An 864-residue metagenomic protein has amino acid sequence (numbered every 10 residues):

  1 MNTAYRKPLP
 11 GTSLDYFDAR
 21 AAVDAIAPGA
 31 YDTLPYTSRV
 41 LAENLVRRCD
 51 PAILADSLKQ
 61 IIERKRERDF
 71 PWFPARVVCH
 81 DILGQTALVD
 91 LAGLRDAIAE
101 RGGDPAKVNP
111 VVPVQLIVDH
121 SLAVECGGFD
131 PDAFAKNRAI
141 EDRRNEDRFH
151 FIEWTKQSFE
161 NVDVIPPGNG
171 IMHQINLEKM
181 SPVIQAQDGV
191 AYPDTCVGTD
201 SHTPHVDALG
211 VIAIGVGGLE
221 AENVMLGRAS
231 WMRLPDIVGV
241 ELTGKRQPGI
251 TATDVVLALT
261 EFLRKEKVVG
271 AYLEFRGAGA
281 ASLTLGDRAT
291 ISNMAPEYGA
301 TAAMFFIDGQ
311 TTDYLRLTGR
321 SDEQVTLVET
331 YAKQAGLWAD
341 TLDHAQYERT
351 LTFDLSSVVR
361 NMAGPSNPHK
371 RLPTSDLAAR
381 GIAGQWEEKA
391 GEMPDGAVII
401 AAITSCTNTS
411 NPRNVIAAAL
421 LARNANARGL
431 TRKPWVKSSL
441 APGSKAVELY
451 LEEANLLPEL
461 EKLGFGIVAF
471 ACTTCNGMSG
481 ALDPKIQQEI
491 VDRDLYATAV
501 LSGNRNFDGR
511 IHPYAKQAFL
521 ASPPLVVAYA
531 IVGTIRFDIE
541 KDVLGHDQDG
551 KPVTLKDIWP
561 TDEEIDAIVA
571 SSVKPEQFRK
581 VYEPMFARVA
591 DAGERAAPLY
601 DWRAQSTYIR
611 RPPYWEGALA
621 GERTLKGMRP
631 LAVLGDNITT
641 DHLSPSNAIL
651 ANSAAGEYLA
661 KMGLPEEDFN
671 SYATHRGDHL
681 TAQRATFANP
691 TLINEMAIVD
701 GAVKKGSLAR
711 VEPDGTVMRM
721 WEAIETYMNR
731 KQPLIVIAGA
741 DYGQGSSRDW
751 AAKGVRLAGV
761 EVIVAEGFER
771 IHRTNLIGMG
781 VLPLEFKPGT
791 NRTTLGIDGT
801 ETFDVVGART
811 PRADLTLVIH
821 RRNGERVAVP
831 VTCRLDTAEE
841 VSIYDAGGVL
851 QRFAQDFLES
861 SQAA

Functional and structural regions predicted by a protein language model:
M1-A139, L283-N293, E297-S321, A604-S644 (+2 more regions): N-terminal amphipathic, basic-rich helices that act as targeting or association modules
T37, I184-E329, W338, A422-P434 (+4 more regions): Mobile "lid/hinge" segments at catalytic clefts and subdomain interfaces of large enzymes
D50-L242, D254-L257, R360-A363, L377-A471 (+8 more regions): Long, structured ligand/cofactor-binding scaffold of large enzymes
F73, A92-D147, A280-Q385, E540-D601 (+3 more regions): Terminal amphipathic helices with adjacent charged low-complexity linkers/tails
T243, Y272, R276-L283, N504 (+1 more regions): Extracellular/luminal Protease-associated
D547-D562, I568, H772-I843: Acidic, glycine-rich flexible loop/linker segments
T674-H675, Q683-V717, E725-N729, L784 (+1 more regions): NTP/phosphate- and nucleic-acid-binding module
